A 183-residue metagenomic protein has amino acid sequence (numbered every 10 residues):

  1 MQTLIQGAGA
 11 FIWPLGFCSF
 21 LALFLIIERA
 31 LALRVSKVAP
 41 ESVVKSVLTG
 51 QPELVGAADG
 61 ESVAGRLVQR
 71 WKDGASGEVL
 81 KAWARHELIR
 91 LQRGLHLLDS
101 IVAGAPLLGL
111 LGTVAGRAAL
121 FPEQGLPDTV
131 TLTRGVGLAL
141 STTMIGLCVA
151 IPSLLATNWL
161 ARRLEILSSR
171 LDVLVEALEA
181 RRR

Functional and structural regions predicted by a protein language model:
M1-S42: Hydrophobic membrane-targeting segments
T3, F121-G135: Membrane-interfacial hairpin junctions
G9, L23, V68, G109 (+2 more regions): Residue-level signature of catalytic and energy-coupling elements of molecular machines, predominantly ATP/GTP-dependent
I12-L25, D99-P106, V149-S153: Alpha-helical transmembrane segments of integral membrane proteins
L21, L25, L31, G112-G116 (+3 more regions): Transmembrane alpha-helix boundary/anchor motif
S36-P127, N158-R183: Predominantly long cytosolic amphipathic alpha-helical stalk/bundle segments
V130, R134-T157, A161: Pore-lining and gate-forming transmembrane alpha-helices of multi-pass membrane transport proteins
